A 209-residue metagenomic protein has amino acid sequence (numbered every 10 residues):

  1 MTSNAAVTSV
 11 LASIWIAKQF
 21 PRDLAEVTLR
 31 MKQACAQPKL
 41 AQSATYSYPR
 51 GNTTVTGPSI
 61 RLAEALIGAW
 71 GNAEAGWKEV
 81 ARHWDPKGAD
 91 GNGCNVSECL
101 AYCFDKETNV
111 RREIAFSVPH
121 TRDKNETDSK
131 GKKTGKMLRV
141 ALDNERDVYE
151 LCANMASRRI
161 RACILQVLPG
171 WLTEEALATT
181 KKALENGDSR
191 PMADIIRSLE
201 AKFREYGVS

Functional and structural regions predicted by a protein language model:
M1-S209: Polyanion-binding surfaces on beta-sheet-dominated domains and ring/shell assemblies
